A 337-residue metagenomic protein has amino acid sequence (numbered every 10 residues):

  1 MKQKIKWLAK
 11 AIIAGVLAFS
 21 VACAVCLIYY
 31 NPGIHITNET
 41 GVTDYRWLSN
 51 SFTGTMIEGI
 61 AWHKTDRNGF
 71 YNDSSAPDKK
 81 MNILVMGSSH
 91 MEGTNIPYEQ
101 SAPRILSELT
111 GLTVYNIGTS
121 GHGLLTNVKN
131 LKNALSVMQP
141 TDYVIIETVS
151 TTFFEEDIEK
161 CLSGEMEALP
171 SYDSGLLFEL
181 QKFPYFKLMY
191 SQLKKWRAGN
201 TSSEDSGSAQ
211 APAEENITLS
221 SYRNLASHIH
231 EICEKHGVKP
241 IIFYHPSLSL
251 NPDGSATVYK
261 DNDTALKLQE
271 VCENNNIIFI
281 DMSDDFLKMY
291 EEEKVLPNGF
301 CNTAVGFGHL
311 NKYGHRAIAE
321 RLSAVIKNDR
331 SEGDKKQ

Functional and structural regions predicted by a protein language model:
K10-L27: Hydrophobic membrane-insertion alpha-helices, especially the h-region of bacterial N-terminal signal peptides
Y29-L112, K129, F286-C301, V305: Membrane/wall-proximal cationic-aromatic binding patches
V85, I146, I242-Y244: Structural beta-sheet core signal
E92-Y172, L177: Conserved SGNH/GDSL esterase-like catalytic core that processes O-acyl groups on lipids and polysaccharides
L124, V128, L219, R223 (+1 more regions): Short, amphipathic alpha-helical "lid/cap" segments that border enzyme active or binding sites
V137-P140, H236-G237, D329: Glycine-rich phosphate-binding loop signature in dinucleotide/nucleotide-binding domains
T151-Q269, I277, M282-E292, A304: Serine-dependent acyl-ester chemistry module
C301-Q337: Histidine-centered active-site loop/cap adjacent to the catalytic His in serine esterases/O-acetyl transfer systems
